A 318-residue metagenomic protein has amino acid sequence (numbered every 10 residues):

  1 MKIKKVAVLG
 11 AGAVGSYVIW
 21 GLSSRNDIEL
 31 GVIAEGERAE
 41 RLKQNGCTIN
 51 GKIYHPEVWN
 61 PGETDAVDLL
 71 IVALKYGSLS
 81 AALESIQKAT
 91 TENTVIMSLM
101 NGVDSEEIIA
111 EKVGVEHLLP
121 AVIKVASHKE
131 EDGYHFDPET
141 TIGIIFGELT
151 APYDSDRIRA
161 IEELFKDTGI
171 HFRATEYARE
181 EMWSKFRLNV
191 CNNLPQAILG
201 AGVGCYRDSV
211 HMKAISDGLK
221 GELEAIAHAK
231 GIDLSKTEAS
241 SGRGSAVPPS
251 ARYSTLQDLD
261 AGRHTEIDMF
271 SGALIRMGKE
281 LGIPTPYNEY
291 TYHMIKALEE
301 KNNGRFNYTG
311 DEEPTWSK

Functional and structural regions predicted by a protein language model:
M1-H55: NAD(P)+-binding Rossmann beta1-loop-alpha1 motif at the extreme N-terminus of oxidoreductases
K2, K166, D217-K318: NAD(P)-dependent Rossmann-like dehydrogenase/reductase catalytic/cofactor-binding core
V8, V32-I33, V72-A73, S98-L99 (+3 more regions): Active-site-adjacent beta-strand anchor residues
W20-S24, E84-K88, E111, G272 (+1 more regions): Short, well-ordered alpha-helices that flank and scaffold nucleotide-derived cofactor binding pockets
E37, N101-V103, V122-S127, T150 (+3 more regions): Glycine-rich beta-alpha junction loops
R38-K43, E106-E107, D154: Short, charged/polar "capping" segments at the starts of alpha-helices and the immediately preceding loops
R41, K88-A89, K112-H117, D132-L234: Internal alpha-helical scaffold of NAD(P)-dependent oxidoreductase catalytic cores
N50-H135: Rossmann-like NAD(P)(H) cofactor-binding subdomain of soluble oxidoreductases
